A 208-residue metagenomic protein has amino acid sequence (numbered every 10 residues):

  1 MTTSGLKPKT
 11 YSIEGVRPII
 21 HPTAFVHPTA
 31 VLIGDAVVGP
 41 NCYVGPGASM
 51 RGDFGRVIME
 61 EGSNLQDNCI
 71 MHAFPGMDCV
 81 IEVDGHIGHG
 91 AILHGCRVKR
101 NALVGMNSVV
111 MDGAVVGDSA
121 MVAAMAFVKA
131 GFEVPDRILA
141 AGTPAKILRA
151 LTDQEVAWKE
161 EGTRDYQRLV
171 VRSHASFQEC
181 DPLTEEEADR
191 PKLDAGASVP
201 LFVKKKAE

Functional and structural regions predicted by a protein language model:
M1-I19, D53, E61, D67-C69 (+3 more regions): Glycine-rich hexapeptide-repeat left-handed beta-helix
I19-A73: A positional/architectural concept
